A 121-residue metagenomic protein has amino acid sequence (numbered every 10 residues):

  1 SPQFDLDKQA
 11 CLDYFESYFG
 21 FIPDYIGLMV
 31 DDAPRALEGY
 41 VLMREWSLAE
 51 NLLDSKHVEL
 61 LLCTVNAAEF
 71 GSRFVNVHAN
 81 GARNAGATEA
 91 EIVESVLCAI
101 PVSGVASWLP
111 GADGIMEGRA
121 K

Functional and structural regions predicted by a protein language model:
S1-H57, N84, P110-K121: Acidic, glycine/proline-rich low-complexity segments that act as flexible tails and inter-domain linkers
P23, V58-L62, A90-L97: Non-catalytic, well-ordered alpha-helical scaffold segments
V30, N51, E69-S72, G86 (+1 more regions): Residues at alpha-helix boundaries and short interhelical turns
L42, T64-N66, C98-P101: Residues within well-ordered alpha-helical secondary structure of globular protein domains
V58-S72: Amphipathic, charged-and-aliphatic alpha-helical interface segments that function as noncatalytic docking
A87-K121: C-terminal binding/interaction regions
